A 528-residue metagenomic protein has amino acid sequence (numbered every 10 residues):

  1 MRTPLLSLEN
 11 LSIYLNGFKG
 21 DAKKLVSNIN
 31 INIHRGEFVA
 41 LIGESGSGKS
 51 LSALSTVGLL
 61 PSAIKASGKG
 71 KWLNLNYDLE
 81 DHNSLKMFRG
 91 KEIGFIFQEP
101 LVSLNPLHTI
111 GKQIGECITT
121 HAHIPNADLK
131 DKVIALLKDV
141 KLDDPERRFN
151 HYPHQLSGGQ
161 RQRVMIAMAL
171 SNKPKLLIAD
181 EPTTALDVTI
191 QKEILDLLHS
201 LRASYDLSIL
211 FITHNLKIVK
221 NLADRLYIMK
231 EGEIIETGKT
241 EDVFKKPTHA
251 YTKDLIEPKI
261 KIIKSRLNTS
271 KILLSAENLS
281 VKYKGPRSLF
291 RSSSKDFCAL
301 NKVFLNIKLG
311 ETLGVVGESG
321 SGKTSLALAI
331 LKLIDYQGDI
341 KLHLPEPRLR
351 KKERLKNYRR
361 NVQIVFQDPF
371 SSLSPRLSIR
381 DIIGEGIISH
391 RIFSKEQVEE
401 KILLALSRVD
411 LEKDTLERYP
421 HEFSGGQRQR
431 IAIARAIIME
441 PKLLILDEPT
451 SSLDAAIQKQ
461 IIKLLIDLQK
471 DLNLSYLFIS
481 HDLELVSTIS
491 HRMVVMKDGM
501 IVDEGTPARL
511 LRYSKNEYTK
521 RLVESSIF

Functional and structural regions predicted by a protein language model:
K69-M87, P125, D196, D339-N357 (+3 more regions): ABC ATPase NBD Q-loop/coupling interface
D128-R147, Q397-D414, E524: Conserved ABC ATPase "signature" region
H151-L156, Q160, Y419-F423, Q427: Conserved ABC ATPase signature
S171-K175, I438-K442: A short, proline-enriched helix->beta-strand linker immediately N-terminal to the Walker B motif in ABC-type P-loop
V219-N221, V486-T488: A short, surface-exposed alpha-helical micro-motif characterized by mixed small hydrophobic and charged/polar residues
I234-G238, K246, E504-G505, Y513: ABC ATPase "signature
